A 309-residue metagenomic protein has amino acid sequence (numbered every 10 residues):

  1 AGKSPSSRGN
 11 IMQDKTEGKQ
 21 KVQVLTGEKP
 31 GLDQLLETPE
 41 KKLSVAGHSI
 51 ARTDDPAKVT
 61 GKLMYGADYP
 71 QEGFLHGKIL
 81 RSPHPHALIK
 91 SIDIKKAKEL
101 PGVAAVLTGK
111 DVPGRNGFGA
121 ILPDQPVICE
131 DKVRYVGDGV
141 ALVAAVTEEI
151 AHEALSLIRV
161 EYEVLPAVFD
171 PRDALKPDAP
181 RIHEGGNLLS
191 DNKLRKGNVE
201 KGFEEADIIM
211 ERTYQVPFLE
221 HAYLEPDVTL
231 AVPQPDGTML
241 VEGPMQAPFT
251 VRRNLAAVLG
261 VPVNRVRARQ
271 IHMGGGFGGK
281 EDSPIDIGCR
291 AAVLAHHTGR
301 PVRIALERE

Functional and structural regions predicted by a protein language model:
A1-I11: Short, Lys/Arg-enriched N-terminal segments with co-localized hydrophobic residues within the first ~10-30 amino acids
G2, I79-L107, L142-E161, T229-I271 (+1 more regions): Alpha-helical support elements that line or immediately flank enzyme active sites and cofactor-binding pockets
G9-D191, I209-R212, H297: Flexible, low-hydrophobicity surface segments
G66-D68, K95, E130-V133, V199-E200 (+3 more regions): A generic local secondary-structure boundary/capping motif
K90, P126, A222-L224, I287: Short solvent-exposed loop/turn micro-motifs enriched in small/polar/acidic residues
D178-L259: Helix-loop-helix junctions that connect adjacent transmembrane helices in secondary transporters/permeases, recognized
E205-A206, H296-R300: Soluble sensory domains of the PAS superfamily and closely related sensory modules
V302-E309: Structured beta-strand/loop patches that form or line metal/cofactor-binding pockets in enzymes
